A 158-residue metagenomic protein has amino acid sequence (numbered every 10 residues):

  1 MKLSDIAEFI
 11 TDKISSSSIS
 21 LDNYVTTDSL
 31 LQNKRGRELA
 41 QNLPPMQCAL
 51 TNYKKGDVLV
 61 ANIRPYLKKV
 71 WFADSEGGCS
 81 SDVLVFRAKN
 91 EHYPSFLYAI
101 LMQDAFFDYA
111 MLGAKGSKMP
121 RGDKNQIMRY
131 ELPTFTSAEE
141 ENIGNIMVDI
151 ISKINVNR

Functional and structural regions predicted by a protein language model:
M1-S16, P133-R158: Non-catalytic DNA-recognition/assembly elements of restriction-modification systems
S4-S15, D22-K55: Sequence-specific dsDNA recognition surfaces
S20-N23, D74-S75: Short Gly/aromatic-enriched secondary-structure transition segments
T27, A88, L132: Active-site donor-binding loop signature of nucleotide-sugar glycosyltransferases
Q47-C48, A73, S117: A structural connector/turn signal
V58-M102: A short beta-sheet element
I63, G77-D82, K115-V148: A short glycine-rich beta-alpha junction/loop motif
S95-G122: Short, positively charged
